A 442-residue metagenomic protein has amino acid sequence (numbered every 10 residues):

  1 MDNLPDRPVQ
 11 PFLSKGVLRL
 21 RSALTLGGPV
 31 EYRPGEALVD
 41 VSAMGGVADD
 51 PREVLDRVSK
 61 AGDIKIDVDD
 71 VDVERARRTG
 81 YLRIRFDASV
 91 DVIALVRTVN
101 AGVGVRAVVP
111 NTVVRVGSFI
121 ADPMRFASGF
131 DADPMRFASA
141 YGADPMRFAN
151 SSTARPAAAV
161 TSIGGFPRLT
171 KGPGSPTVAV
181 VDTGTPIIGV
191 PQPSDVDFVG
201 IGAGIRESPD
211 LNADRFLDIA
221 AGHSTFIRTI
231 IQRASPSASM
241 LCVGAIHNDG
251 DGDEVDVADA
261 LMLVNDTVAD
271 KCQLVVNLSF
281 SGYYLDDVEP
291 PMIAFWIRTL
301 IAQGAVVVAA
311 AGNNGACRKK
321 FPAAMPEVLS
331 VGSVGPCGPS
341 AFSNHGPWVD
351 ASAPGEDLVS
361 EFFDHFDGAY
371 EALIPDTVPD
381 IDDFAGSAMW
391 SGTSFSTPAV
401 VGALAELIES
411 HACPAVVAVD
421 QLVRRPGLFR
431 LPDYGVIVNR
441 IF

Functional and structural regions predicted by a protein language model:
D2-R33, R52-R155, C337-G338: Autoinhibitory propeptides
V30-S42: Short glycine-/aliphatic-rich beta-strand segments at the starts of folded cytosolic domains
D122-L241, D259, L263-L274, S279 (+4 more regions): Active-site core segment of subtilase-fold serine proteases
P167-P173, T229-R233, D251-N277, V288-V307 (+2 more regions): Mature extracellular/periplasmic domains of secretome proteins
D182-G184, A305, K320-E409: Extracellular S/T/G-rich loop segment that most often corresponds to the catalytic His/Ser-adjacent loop
I231-G252, S279, A412-P426: Short helix-loop-beta-strand segments that form the rim/entrance of peptidase-like active sites
D270-F280, P291, Q303, V328 (+1 more regions): C-terminal subdomain of the subtilisin-like protease fold in secreted/lumenal serine endopeptidases
